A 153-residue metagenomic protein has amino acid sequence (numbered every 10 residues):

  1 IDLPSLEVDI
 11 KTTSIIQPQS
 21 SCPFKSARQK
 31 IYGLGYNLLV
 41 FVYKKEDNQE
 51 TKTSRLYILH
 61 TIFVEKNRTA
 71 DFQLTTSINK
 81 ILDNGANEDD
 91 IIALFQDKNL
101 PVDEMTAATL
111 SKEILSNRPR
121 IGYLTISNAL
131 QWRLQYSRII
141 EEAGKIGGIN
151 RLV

Functional and structural regions predicted by a protein language model:
I1-P4, T12-V153: Nucleic-acid endonuclease domains
V8: Acidic/His-rich structured neighborhood in mature extracellular/periplasmic domains
